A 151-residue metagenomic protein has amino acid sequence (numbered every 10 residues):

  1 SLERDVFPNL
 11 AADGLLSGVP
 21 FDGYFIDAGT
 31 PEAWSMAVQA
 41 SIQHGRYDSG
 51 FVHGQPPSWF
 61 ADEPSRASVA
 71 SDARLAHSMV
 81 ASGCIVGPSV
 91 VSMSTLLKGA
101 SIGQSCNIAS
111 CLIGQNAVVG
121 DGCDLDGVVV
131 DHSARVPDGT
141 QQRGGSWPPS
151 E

Functional and structural regions predicted by a protein language model:
S1-E151: Left-handed beta-helix
